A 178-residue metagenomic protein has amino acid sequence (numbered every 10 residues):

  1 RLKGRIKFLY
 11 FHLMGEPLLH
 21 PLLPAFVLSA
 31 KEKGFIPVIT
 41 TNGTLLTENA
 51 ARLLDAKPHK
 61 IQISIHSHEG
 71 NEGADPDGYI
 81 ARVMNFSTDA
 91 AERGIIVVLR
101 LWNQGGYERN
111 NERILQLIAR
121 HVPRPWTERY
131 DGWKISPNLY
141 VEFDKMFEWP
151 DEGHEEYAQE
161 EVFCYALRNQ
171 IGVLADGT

Functional and structural regions predicted by a protein language model:
R1-W133: Conserved glycine-rich "GG(E/T)P / GGGxP" loop and the immediately following alpha-helix in the radical SAM core
P137-T178: Accessory C-terminal segments flanking Radical SAM cores
